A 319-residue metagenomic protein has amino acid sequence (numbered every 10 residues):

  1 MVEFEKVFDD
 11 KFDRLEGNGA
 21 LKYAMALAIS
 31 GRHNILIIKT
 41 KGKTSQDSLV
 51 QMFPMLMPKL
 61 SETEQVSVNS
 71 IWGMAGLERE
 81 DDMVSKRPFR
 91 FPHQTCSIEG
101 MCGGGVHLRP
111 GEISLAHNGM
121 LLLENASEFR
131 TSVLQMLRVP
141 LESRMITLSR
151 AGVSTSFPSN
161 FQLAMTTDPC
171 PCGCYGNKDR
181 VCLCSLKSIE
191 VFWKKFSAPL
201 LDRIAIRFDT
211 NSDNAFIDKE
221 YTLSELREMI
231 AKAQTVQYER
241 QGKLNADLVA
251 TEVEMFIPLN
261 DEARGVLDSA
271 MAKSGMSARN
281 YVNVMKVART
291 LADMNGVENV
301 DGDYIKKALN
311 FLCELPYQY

Functional and structural regions predicted by a protein language model:
V2-K22, K59: Dynamic helix-loop-helix/coil hinge segments at AAA+ ATPase domain boundaries and subdomain interfaces
F4-E5, G17-N18, A26-R32, K41 (+1 more regions): Phosphate-binding P-loop
M25, V50, Q65, M101 (+6 more regions): Conserved RecA-like P-loop NTPase ATPase core
A26-A28, M83, P88, E99-L121: Conserved alpha-helical scaffold flanking the Walker A/P-loop in AAA+ ATPase domains
S30, I35-E78: Walker A/P-loop
L60-V66, M74-G100: Conserved P-loop NTPase mechanochemical-coupling segment
H107-L108, T131-Y319: Basic, amphipathic alpha-helical bundle interface domains used for macromolecular binding and assembly
G119, N125-F129: Conserved Walker B
